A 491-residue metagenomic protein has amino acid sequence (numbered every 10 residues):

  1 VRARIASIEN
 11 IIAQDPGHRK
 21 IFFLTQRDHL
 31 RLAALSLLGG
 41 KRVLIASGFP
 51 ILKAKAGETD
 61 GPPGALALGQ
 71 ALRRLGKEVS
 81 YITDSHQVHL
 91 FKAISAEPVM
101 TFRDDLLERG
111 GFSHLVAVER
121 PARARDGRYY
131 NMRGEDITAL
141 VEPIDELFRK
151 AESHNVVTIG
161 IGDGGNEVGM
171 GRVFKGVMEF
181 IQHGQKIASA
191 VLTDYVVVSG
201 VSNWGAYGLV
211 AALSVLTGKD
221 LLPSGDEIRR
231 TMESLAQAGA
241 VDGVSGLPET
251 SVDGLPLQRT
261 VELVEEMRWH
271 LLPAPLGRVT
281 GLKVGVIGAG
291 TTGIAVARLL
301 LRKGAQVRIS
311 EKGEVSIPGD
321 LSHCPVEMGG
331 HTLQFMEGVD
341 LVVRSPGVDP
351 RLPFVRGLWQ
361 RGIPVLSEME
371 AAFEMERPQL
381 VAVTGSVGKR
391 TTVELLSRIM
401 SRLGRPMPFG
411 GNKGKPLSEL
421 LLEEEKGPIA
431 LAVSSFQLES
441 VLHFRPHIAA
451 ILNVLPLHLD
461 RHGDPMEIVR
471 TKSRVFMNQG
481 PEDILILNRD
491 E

Functional and structural regions predicted by a protein language model:
V1-R42: Positively charged, low-complexity intrinsically disordered leader regions
E58-G76, A297-R298, L438: Histidine-anchored nucleotide/phosphate-binding helix
G64, T292, T392: Hydrophobic/small residue at the entry helix of a nucleotide-binding pocket
H89-R149: An acidic, phosphate/nucleotide-engaging active-site surface
V168-P273: C-terminal functional extensions of proteins
A274-S367: N-terminal leader/targeting and accessory segments in enzymes
L299-R302, Q334-E337, P346-R489: Phosphate-binding loop of NTP-binding sites
